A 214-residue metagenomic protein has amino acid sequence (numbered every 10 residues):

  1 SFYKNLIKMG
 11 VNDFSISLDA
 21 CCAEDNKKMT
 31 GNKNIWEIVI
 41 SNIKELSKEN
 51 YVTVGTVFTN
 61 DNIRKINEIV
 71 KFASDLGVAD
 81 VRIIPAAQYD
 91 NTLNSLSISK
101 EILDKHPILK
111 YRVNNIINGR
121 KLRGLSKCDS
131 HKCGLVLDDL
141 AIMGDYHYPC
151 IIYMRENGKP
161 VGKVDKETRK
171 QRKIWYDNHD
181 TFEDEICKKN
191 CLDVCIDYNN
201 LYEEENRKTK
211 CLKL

Functional and structural regions predicted by a protein language model:
Y3-K4: Short alpha-helix within the catalytic core of nucleotide-sugar-dependent glycosyltransferases
I7-I174, E183, I196-C211: Radical SAM enzyme [4Fe-4S]-AdoMet core and its adjacent flexible, acidic and glycine-rich loops/tails across
D177-H179: C-terminal structured domain segments
E183-K189, D193: Structured C-terminal cap/extension of enzyme domains
L214: Short, cationic low-complexity segments
